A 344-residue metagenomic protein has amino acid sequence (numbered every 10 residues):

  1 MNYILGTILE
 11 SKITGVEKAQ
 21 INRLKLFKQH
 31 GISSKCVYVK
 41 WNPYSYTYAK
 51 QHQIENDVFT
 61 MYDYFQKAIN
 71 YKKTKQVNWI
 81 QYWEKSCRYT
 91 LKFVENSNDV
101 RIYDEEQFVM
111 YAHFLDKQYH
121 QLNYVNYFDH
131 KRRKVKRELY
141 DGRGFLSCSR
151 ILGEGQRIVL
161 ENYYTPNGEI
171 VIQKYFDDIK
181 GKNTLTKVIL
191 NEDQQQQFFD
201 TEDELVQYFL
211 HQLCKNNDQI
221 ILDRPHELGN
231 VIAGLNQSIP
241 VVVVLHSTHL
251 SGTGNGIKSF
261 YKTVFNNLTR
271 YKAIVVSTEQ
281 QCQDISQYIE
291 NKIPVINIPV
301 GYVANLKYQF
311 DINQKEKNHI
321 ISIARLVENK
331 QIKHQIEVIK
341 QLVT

Functional and structural regions predicted by a protein language model:
M1-R88, V125, S147-S149, G155-E161: N-terminal subdomain of nucleotide-sugar transferases
Q197-D203, Q207-E227: Short N-terminal targeting/anchoring amphipathic segment
Q207-K215, T248-I274: Membrane-proximal helix-turn-helix segments that form the acceptor-binding/catalytic region of lipid-linked
I221-R224, A233-G252: Active-site proximal beta-strand in glycosyltransferases
G252-G256, G301-K317: Acidic anion/phosphate-binding donor-loop and adjacent secondary structure in glycosyltransferase catalytic cores
K262-V295: A short, active-site helix/loop in glycosyltransferases that binds the activated sugar's phosphate group
D311-K330, I339: Conserved donor-binding/catalytic core segment of Leloir-type glycosyltransferases
I332, I336-T344: A conserved nucleotide-sugar
